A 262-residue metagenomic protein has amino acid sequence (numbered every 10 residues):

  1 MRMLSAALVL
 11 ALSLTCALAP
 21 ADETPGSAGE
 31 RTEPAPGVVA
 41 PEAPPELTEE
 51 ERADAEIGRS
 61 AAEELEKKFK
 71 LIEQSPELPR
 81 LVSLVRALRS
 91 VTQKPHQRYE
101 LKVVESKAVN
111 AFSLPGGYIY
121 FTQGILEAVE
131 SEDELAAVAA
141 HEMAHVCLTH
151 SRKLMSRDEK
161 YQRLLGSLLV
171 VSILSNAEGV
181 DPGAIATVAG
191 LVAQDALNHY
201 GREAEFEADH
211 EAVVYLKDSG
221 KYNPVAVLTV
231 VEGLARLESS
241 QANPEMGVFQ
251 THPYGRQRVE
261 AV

Functional and structural regions predicted by a protein language model:
M1-S5: Positively charged n-region of N-terminal signal peptides that target proteins for export
A6-T15: Bacterial N-terminal signal peptides
A17-A21: Sec/Tat signal peptide C-region and signal peptidase I cleavage site
E23-A177, Q194-L197, D209-Q250, R256 (+1 more regions): Peri-catalytic and regulatory segments of divalent metal-dependent proteins
E178-A186: Phosphoinositide system proteins, centered on phosphoinositide phosphatases and their trafficking scaffolds
A186-A193: Active-site-proximal segment of zinc-dependent metalloprotease catalytic domains
G201-R202: Walker A/P-loop phosphate-binding motif and the immediately C-terminal alpha-helix
